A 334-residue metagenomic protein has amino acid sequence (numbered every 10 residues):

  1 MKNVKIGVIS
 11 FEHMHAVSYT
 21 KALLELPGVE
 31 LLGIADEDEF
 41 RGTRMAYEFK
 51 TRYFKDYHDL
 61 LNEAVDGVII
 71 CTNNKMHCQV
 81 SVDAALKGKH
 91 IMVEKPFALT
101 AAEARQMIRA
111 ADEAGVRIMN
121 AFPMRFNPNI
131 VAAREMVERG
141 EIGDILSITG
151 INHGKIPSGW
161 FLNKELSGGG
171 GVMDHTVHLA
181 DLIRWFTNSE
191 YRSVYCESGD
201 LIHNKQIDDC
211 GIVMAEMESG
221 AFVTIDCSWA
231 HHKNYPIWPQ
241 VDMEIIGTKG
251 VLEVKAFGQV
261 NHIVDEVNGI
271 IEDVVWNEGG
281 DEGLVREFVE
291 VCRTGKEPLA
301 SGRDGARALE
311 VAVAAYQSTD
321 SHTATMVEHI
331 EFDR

Functional and structural regions predicted by a protein language model:
M1-E48: N-terminal Rossmann-like dinucleotide-binding module
K2-N3, V8, A46, D59 (+3 more regions): C-terminal helix-rich "cap/oligomerization" subdomain common to oxidoreductases
M14, M124-K205, H322: Predominantly a Rossmann-like dinucleotide-binding segment in NAD(P)-dependent oxidoreductases
M14, V274-R286: Active-site loop of classical SDR/Rossmann-like NAD(P)-dependent oxidoreductases, centered on the catalytic Tyr-X3-Lys
D38, F49-A110: Beta-loop-alpha module in the N-terminal Rossmann-like domain of NAD(P)-dependent dehydrogenases, especially those
K55, V93, I118-N120, T149 (+2 more regions): Hydrophobic residues in well-ordered beta-strands that form the structural core
Q106-P123, G143-I148: Rossmann-fold dehydrogenase core element
A180-Q259, G283-G295, F332-R334: Contiguous beta-strand/loop segments that form the cofactor/metal-binding neighborhood of enzyme cores
